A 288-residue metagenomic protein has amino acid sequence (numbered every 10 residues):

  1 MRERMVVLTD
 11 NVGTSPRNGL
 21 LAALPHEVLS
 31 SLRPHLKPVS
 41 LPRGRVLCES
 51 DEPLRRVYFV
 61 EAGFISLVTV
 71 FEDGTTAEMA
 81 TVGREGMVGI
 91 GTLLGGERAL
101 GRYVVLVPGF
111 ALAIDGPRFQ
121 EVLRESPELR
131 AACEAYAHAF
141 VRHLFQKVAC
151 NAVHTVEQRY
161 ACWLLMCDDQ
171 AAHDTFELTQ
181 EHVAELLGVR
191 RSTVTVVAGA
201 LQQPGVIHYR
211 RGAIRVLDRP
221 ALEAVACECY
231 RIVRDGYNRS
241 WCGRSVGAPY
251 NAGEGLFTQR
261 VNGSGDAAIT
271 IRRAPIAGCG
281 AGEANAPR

Functional and structural regions predicted by a protein language model:
R2-P42, M87, T92-L94: Cyclic nucleotide-binding regulatory module and flanking cytosolic helices
R45-P108: Cyclic nucleotide-binding regulatory domains
A80-H138, R142, Q146: Cyclic-nucleotide recognition modules
L106-P108, L123-R190: Polybasic "coupling" helices that flank or enter modular domains
L165-T258: Phosphate-/nucleic-acid-contacting segments
Q259-V261, G265, A274: Short polybasic linear motifs
G280-P287: Short, intrinsically disordered C-terminal tails of secreted or membrane-associated proteins
